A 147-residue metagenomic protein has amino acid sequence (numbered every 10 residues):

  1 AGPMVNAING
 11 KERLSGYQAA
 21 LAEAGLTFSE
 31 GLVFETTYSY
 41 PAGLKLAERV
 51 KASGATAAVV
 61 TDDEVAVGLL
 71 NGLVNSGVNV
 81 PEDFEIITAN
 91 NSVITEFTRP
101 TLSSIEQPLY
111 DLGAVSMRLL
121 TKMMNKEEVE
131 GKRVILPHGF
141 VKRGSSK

Functional and structural regions predicted by a protein language model:
A1-K147: Bacterial carbohydrate/catabolite-sensing allosteric modules
